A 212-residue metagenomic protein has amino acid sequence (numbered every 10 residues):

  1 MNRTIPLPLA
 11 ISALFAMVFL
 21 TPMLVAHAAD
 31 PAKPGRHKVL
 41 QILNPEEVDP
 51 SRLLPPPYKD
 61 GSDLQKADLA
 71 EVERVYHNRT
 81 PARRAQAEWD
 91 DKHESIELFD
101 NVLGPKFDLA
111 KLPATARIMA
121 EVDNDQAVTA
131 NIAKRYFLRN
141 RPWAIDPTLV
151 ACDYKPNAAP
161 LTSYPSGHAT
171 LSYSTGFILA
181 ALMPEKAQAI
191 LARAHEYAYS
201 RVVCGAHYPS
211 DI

Functional and structural regions predicted by a protein language model:
M1-L7: N-terminal secretory signal peptides that target proteins for export/translocation
I5, M23-L24, L40: Hydrophobic transmembrane signal anchors and adjacent membrane-proximal interface regions, especially in viral
P8-A10, A29: N-terminal secretion targeting segments of exported proteins
A10-P22: Bacterial N-terminal signal peptides
T21-A29: Signal peptide processing junction and immediate N-terminal pro/mature segment of secreted/exported proteins
A29-C204: Hydrophobic alpha-helical bundle signature of multipass membrane enzymes
H207-S210: Short acidic/histidine-rich active-site segments
